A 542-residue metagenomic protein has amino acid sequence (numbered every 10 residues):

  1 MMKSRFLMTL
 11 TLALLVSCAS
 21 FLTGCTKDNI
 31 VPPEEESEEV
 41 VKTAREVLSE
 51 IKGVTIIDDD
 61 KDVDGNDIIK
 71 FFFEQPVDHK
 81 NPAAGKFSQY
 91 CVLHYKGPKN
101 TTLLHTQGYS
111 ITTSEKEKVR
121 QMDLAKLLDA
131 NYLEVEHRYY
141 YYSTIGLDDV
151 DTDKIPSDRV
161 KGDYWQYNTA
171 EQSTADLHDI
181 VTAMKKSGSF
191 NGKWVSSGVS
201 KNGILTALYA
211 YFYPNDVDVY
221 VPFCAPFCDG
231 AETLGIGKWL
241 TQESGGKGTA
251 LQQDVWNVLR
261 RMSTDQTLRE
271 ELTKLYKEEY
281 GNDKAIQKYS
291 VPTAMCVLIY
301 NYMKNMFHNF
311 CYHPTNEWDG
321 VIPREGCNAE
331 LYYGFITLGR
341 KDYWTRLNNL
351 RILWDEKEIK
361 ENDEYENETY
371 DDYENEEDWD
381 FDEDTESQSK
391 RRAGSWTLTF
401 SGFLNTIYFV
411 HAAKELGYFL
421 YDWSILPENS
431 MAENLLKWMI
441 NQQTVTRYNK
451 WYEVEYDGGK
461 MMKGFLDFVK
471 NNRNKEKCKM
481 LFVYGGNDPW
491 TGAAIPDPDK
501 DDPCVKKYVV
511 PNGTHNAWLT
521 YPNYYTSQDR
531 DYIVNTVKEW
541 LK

Functional and structural regions predicted by a protein language model:
F21-G24: C-terminal motif of bacterial Sec signal peptides marking the signal peptidase cleavage site
D28-N131, T514, Y524-K542: Catalytic-loop region of hydrolases
F72, K80-E171, E374, D457-K479 (+2 more regions): N-terminal cap/lid subdomain of alpha/beta-hydrolase-fold enzymes
W165-K186: Alpha/beta-hydrolase active-site loop
F190-V199: Alpha/beta-hydrolase fold nucleophile elbow
G203-P214: Short glycine-enriched nucleophile-adjacent loop and the immediately C-terminal alpha-helix near the catalytic center
N215-C296, N301-K304, Y312: A catalytic-pocket lid/entrance helix-loop region that shapes and gates access to the active site across common
G281-M461: Alpha/beta-hydrolase fold active-site neighborhood
